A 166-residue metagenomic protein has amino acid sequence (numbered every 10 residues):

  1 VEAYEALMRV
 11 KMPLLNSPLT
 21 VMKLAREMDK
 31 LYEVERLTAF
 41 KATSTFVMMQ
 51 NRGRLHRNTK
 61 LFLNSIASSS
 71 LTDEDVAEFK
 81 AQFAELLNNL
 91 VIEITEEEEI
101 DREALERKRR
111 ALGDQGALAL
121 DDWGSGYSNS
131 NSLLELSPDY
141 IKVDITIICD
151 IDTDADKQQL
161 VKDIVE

Functional and structural regions predicted by a protein language model:
V1-K23, A42, I141: A short, well-structured catalytic beta-strand-centered motif of the EAL phosphodiesterase domain for c-di-GMP
L7, F62, A119-D121: Structural detector of well-ordered beta-strand residues that form the stable sheet scaffold of enzyme domains
L19-R26, Y32, R110: Conserved long alpha-helical elements within nucleotide-processing catalytic cores of c-di-GMP signaling and class III
T20, L24, K41-S44, N64 (+3 more regions): Cyclic nucleotide signaling catalytic output domains
A25, I151-A155: Short, contiguous acidic/charged loop-to-helix segments that flank catalytic cores in large enzymes
Y32-R107: Catalytic core of bacterial c-di-GMP phosphodiesterases, primarily the EAL and HD-GYP domains, capturing alpha-helical
A81-I151: The catalytic core of metal-dependent phosphodiesterases that act on cyclic dinucleotides
L160-E166: Alpha-helix-loop-beta-strand connector modules within alpha/beta enzyme cores
